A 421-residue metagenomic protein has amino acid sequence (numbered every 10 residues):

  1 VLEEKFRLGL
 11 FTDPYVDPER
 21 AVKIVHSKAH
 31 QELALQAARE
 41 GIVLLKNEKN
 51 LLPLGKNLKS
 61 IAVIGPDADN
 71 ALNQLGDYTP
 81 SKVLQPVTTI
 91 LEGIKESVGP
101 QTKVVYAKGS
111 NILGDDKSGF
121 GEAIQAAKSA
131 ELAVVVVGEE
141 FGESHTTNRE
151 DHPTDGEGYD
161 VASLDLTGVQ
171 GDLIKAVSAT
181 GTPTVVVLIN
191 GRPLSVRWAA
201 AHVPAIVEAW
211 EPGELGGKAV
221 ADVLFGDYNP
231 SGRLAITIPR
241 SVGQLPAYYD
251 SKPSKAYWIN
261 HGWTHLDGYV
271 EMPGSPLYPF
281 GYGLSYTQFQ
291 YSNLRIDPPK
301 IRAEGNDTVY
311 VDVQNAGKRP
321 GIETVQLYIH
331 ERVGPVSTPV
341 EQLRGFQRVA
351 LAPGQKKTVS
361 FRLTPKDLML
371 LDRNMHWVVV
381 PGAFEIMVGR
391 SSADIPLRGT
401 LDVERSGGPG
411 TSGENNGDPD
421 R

Functional and structural regions predicted by a protein language model:
L2-T12: Long, well-ordered, tryptophan-enriched scaffold segments
E3, I24-V25, E32-R421: C-terminal non-catalytic regions of proteins with extracellular/luminal or membrane-system context
P14-H30: Flexible, acidic loop-helix segments that line cofactor/substrate-binding pockets
